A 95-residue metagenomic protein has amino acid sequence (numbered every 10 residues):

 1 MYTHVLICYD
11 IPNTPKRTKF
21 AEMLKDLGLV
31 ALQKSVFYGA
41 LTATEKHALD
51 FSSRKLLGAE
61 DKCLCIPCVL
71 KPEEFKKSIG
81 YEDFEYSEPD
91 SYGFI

Functional and structural regions predicted by a protein language model:
M1-L32, V36-A40, T44: Extended, hydrophobic alpha-helical segments
M23-K25, L49-K55, I79-Y81: Intrinsically disordered, low-complexity boundary segments flanking structured domains
L32, V36-C63, C68: Short, intrinsically disordered low-complexity segments
L56-I95: C-terminal structural segments of small proteins and small subunits
